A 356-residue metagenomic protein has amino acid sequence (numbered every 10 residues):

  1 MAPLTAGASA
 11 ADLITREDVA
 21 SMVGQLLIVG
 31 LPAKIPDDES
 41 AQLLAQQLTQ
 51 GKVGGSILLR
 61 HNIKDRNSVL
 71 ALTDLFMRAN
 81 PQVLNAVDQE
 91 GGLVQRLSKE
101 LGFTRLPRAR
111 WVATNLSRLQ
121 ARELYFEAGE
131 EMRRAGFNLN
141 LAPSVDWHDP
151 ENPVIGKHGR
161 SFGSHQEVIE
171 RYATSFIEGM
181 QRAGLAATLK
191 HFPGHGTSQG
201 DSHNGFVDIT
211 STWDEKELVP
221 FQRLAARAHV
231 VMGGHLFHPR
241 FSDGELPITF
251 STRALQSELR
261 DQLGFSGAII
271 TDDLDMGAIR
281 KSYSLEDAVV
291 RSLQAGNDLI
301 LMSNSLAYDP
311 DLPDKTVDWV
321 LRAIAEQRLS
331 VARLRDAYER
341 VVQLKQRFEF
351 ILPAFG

Functional and structural regions predicted by a protein language model:
M1-P3, D88: Bacterial N-terminal signal peptides
P3-T49, D261-Q262, R280-G356: Preference for extracellular/luminal or secreted protein segments
D18, S56, D88, M132 (+3 more regions): Divalent metal-coordination and catalytic microenvironments
S40, S56, N62-P81, Q95 (+2 more regions): Second-shell residues forming the walls of enzyme active-site clefts
L43-L59, E127-L139: Catalytic domains of carbohydrate-active enzymes, especially glycoside hydrolases
M77-T104, A121-H148, I169-P193: Glycine-rich, aromatic-flanked loop segments that form ligand/cofactor-binding clefts across common enzyme folds
G102-L116, F162-G163: A charged helix-plus-loop insertion that forms the helical arch/lid used to bind and gate nucleic-acid substrates
W147-G156: Short, conserved phosphate-binding/catalytic loop or strand-edge motifs used in phosphoryl-/nucleotidyl-transfer
